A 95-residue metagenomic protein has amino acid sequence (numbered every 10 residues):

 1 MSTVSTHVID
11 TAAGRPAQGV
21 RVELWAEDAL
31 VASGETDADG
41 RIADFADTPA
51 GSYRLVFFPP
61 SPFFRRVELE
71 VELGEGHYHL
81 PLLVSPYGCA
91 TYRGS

Functional and structural regions predicted by a protein language model:
S2-T11: Beta-strand-rich structural segments
T3, G19-R21, S52: Exposed beta-strand and adjacent loop surfaces of beta-rich binding modules that mediate intermolecular recognition
A12, A26-D28, S61: Solvent-exposed strand-loop boundary residues in beta-sheet-rich modules
G14-W25: Short, ordered, surface-exposed loop/turn motifs in non-cytosolic proteins
L30-A43: Short, acidic Ser/Thr/Gly-rich low-complexity loop/linker segments typical of extracellular and cell-surface proteins
A43-S52: Short Pro-Gly-centered beta-turn/loop motif in secreted/extracellular proteins
G51-S61: A short, solvent-exposed beta-strand micro-motif common in secreted/extracellular proteins
L69-G94: Extracellular beta-sheet/turn segments enriched in Thr/Pro/Gly and aliphatic residues
